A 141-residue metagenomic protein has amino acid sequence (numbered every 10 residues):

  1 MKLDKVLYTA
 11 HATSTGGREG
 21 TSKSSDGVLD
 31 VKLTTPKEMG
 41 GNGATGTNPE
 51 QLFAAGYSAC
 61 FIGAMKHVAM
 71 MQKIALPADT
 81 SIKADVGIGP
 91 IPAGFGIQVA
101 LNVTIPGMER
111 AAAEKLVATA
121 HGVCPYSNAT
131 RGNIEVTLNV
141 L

Functional and structural regions predicted by a protein language model:
M1-A55, I62-L141: Extended beta-strand/beta-hairpin segments
